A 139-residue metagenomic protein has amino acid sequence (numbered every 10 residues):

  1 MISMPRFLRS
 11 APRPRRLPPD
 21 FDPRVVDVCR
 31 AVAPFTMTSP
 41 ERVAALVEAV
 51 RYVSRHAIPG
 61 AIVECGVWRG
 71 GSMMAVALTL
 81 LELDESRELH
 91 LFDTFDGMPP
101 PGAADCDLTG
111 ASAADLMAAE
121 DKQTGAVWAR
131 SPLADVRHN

Functional and structural regions predicted by a protein language model:
M1-F21: Boundary detector for helix-to-coil junctions that initiate low-complexity/charged tails
R16-P40, R51, H56-N139: S-adenosylmethionine/decaboxylated-SAM
E41-L46: N-terminal pre-P-loop "Q-motif" helix
